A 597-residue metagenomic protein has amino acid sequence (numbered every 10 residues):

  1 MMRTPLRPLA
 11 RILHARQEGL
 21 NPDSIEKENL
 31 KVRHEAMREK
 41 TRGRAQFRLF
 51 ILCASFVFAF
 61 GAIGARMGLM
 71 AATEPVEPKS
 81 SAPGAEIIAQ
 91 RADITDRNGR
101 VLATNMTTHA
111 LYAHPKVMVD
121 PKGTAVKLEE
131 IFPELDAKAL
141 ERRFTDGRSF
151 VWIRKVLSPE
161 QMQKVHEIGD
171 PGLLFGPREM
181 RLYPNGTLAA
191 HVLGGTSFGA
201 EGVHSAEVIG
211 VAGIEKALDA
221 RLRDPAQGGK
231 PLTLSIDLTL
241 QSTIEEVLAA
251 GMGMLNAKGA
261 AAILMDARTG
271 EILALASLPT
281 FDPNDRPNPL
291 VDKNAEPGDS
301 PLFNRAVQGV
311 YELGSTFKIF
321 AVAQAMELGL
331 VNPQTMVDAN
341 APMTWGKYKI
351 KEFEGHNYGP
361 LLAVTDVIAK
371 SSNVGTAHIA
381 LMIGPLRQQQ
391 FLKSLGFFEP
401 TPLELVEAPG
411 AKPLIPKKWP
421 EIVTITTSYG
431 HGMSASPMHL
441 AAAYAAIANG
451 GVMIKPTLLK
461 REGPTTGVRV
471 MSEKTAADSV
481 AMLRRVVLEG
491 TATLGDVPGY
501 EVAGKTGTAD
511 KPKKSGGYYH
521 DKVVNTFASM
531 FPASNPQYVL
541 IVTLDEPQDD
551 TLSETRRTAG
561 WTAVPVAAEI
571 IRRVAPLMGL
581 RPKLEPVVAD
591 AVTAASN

Functional and structural regions predicted by a protein language model:
M1-L290, P301, V310, L330-N332 (+3 more regions): Periplasmic/cell-envelope proteins involved in peptidoglycan metabolism and beta-lactam response
L30, A103, R268-S315, F320-T551 (+2 more regions): Beta-lactam-recognizing serine transpeptidase/beta-lactamase-like catalytic domain environment
